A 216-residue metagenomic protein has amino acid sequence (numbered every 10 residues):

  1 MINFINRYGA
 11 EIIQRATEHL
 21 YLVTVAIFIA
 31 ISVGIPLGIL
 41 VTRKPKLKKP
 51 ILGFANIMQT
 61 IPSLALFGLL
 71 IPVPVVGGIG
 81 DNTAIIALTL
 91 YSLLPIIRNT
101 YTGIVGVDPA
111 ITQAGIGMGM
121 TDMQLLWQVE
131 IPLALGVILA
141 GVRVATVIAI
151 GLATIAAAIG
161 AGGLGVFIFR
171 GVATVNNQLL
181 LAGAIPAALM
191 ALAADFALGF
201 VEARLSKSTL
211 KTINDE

Functional and structural regions predicted by a protein language model:
N6-Y21, L52-M58, I71-V75, L135 (+3 more regions): Alpha-helical membrane-interface segments at transmembrane helix boundaries
E11-L40: Transmembrane alpha-helix signature in integral membrane proteins
Q14-L22, P72-P95, L135, G183 (+1 more regions): Loop-to-helix entry region at the N-terminal start of transmembrane alpha-helices in multi-pass membrane transporters
L37-L70, R98-T102: Cytoplasmic-entry segments and transmembrane alpha-helices of multi-pass inner-membrane transporters
P72, L152-L181, I185-A187, T212-D215: Glycine-rich helix-loop "coupling/hinge" segments at transmembrane-helix boundaries in multipass transporters
N99-I138: Short cytoplasmic-facing helical segments at TM-TM junctions of multi-pass membrane proteins
V105, G117, Q124, L181-E216: C-terminal transmembrane helix and the adjacent membrane-cytosol boundary/short C-terminal tail of inner/organellar
M123-I155, A182, A187, A194: Transmembrane alpha-helices
